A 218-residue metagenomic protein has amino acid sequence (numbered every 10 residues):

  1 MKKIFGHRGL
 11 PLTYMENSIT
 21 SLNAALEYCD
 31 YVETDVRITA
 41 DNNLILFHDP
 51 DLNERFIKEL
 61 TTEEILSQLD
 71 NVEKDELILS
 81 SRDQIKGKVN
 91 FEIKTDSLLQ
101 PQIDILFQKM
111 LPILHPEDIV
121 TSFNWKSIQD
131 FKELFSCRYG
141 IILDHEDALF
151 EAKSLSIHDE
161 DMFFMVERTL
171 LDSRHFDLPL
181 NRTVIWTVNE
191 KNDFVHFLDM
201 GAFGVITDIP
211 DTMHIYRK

Functional and structural regions predicted by a protein language model:
M1-K218: Phosphate-group recognition and catalysis centered on beta-loop-alpha active-site segments
